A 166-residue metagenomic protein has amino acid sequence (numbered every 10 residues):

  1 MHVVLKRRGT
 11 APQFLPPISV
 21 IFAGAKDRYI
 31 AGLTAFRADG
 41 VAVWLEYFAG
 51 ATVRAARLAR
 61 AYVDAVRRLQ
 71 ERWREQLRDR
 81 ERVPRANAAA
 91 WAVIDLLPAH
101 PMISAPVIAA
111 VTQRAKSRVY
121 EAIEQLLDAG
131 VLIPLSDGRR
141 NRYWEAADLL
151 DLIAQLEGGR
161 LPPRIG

Functional and structural regions predicted by a protein language model:
M1-R68: Phosphate/pyrophosphate-binding active-site loops
A61-I94: Short alpha-helical segments that sit at the start of domains
A86-N87, P134-G159: Short, cationic-aromatic polyanion-contact patches
L97, V119-A129, W144: Basic amphipathic alpha-helical segments that dock to polyanions
A99-T112: Short acidic, hydrophobic short linear motifs in intrinsically disordered regions
A115-K116: Short coil turns linking two alpha-helices in DNA-binding domains
R160-G166: C-terminal secondary-structure termini that scaffold catalytic or DNA-interacting sites
